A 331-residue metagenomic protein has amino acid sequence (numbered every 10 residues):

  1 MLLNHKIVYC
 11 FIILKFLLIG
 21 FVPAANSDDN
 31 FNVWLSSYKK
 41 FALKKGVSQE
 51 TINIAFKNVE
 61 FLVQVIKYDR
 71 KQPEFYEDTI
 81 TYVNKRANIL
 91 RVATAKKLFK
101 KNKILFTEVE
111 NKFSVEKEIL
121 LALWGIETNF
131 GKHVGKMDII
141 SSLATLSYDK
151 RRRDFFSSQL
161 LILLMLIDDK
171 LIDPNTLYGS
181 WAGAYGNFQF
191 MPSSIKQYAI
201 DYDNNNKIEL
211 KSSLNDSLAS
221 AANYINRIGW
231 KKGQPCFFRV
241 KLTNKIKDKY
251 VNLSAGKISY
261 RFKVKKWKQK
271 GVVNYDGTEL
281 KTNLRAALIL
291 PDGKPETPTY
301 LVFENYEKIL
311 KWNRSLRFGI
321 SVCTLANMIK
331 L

Functional and structural regions predicted by a protein language model:
M1-F11: Bacterial N-terminal signal peptides that target proteins for export
C10-G20: Bacterial N-terminal signal peptides
D28-E110: An acidic, Gly/Ser/Thr/Pro-rich helix-cap/linker signature
A42, T51-V63, S114-G131, L163-D168 (+1 more regions): Short, functionally critical alpha-helical segments immediately adjacent to catalytic or ligand/cofactor-binding
F61-Y68, T128-M137, D149-R153, D169-N175 (+3 more regions): Secretory-pathway/luminal and periplasmic proteins that interact with or process carbohydrate-rich
V83-K97, K150, K196-S212, E307: Substrate-binding clefts and substrate-entry loops adjacent to catalytic sites of polymer-processing enzymes acting on
P174, Y178-R285, P291-K294: Flexible, glycine-rich surface segments
G277, N283-L331: C-terminal functional modules
